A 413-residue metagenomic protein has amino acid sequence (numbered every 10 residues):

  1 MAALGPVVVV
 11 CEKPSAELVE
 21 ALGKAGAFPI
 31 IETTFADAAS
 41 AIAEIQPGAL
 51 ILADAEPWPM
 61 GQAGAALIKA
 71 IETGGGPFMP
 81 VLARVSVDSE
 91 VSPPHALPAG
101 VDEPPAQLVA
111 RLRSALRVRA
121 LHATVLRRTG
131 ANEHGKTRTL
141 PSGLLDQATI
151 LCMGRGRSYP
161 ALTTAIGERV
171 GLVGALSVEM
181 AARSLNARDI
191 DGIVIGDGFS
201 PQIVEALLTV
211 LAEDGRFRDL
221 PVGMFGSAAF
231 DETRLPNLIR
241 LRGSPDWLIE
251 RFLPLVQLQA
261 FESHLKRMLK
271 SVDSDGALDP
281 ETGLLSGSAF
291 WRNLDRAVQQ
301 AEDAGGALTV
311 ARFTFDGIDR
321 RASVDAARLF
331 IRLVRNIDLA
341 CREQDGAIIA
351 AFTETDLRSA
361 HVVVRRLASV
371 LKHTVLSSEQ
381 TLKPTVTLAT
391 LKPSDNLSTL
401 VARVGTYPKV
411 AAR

Functional and structural regions predicted by a protein language model:
M1-F28, A43-E44, E72, A110-T149 (+6 more regions): Non-catalytic signal-transmission and effector/linker regions of two-component phosphorelay proteins
E20, W58, Q62-A106, A110 (+2 more regions): Alpha4 helix (beta4-alpha4-beta5 surface) of REC/receiver domains from two-component response regulators
G26-T34, V170-S177: Short hydrophobic/Thr-rich beta-strand motif most characteristic of the beta2 strand and flanking loop of CheY-like
T34-A39, G48-G76, V85-S86, D191-D219 (+1 more regions): Conserved phosphotransfer microenvironments
R267-G287: Amphipathic HAMP/coiled-coil signal-transducing linker helices that couple sensory inputs to cytosolic output domains
A277, D325-A360, S369, H373-Q380: Conserved helix-loop-beta segment at the catalytic/binding core of cyclic-nucleotide signaling proteins
L285-G306, V324-R335: Short regulatory alpha-helical coupling segments that immediately precede and/or link into cyclic nucleotide signaling
L357-A368, A389-R413: Catalytic-core segments of nucleotide cyclases and related cyclic-nucleotide turnover enzymes
